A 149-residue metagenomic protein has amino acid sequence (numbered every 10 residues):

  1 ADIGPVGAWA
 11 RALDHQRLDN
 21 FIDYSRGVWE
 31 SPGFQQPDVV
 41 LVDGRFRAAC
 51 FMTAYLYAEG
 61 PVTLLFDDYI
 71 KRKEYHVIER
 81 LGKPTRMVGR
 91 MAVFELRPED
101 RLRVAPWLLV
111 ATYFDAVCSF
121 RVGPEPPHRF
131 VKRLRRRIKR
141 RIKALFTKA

Functional and structural regions predicted by a protein language model:
A1-F146: S-adenosylmethionine/decaboxylated-SAM
